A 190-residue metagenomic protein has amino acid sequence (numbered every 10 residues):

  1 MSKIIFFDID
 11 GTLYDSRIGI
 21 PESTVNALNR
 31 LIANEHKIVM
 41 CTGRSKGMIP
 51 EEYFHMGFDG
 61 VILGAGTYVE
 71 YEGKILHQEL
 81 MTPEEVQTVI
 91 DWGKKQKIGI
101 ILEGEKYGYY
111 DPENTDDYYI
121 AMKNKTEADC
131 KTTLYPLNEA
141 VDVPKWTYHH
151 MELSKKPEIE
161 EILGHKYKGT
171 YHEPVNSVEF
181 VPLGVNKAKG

Functional and structural regions predicted by a protein language model:
M1-S2, L63: Short, small/polar residue-rich loop motifs at catalytic or cofactor-binding pockets
K3-I18, M40: Asp-based phosphoryl-transfer active-site loop
D8, G64, H149: Conserved residues at the C-terminal ends of beta-strands
T12, Y68-V69, V175-S177: A short, flexible beta-alpha/helix-coil linker loop
R17, E22-D117: Active-site phosphate-binding/coordination module
I98-G99, E103-G190: Conserved acidic, metal-coordinating active-site core of Asp-based, Mg2+-dependent phosphoryl-transfer enzymes
